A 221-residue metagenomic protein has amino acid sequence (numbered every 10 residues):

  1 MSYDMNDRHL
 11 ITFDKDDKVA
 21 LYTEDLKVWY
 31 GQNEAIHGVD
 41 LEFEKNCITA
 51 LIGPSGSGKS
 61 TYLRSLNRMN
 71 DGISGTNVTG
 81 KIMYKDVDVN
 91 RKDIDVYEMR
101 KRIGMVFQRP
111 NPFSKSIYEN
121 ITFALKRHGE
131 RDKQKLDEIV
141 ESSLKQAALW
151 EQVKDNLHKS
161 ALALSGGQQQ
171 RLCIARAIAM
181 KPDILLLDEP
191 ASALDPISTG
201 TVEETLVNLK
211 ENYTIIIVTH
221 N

Functional and structural regions predicted by a protein language model:
I52-P54: The feature captures the beta-strand-to-loop junction immediately N-terminal to the Walker
K81-D88, K133-D155, V207: Conserved ABC ATPase "signature" region
K159-L164, Q168: Conserved ABC ATPase signature
I174: Hydrophobic anchor residue at the start of the ABC signature
K181: Conserved catalytic motifs of ABC-family nucleotide-binding domains
L185-D188: Catalytic Walker B motif of ABC-type/P-loop ATPase nucleotide-binding domains
P196-I197: Helix N-cap at the start of a conserved alpha-helix in ABC-type nucleotide-binding domains
